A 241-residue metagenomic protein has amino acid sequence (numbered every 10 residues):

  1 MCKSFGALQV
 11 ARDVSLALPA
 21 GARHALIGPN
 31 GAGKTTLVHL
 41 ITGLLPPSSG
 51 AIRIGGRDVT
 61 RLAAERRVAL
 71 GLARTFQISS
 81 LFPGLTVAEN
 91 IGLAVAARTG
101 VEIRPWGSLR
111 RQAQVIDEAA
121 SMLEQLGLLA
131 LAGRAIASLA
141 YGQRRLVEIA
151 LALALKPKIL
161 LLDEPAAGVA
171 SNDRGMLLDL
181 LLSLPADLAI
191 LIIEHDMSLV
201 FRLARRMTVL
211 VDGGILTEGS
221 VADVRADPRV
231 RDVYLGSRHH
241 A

Functional and structural regions predicted by a protein language model:
M1-A241: Glycine-rich phosphate-binding loops of nucleotide-dependent enzymes
